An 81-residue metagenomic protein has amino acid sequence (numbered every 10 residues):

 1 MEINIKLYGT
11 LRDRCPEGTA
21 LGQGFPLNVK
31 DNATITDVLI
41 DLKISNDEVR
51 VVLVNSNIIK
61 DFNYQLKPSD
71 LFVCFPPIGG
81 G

Functional and structural regions predicted by a protein language model:
M1-G80: Ubiquitin-like/PB1-type beta-grasp interaction modules and other compact soluble beta-rich domains
